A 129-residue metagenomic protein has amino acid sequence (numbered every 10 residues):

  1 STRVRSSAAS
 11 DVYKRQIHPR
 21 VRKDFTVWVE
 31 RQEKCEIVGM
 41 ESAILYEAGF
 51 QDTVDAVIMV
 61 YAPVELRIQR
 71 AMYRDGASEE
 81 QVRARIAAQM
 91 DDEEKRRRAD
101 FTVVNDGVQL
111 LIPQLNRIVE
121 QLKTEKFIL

Functional and structural regions predicted by a protein language model:
S1-A9: Single conserved hydrophobic/aromatic residue that forms the stacking wall/gate of nucleotide- or nucleobase-binding
A9, C35, V54, A99-D100: Short, well-ordered alpha-helix to beta-strand connector turns
V12: Active-site loops and adjacent core secondary-structure elements that bind or stabilize anionic groups
I17-V21, I118: Hydrophobic/aromatic residues within well-ordered alpha-helical segments
K23-R74: ATP-dependent NMP and nucleoside kinases share a basic, alpha-helical "lid"
F25, D52-T53, Y73, A77-K123: Small-molecule kinase domains that catalyze NTP-dependent phosphoryl transfer to phosphate-bearing small molecules
T124-L129: A short, charged, Gly/Pro-tolerant segment at domain boundaries
